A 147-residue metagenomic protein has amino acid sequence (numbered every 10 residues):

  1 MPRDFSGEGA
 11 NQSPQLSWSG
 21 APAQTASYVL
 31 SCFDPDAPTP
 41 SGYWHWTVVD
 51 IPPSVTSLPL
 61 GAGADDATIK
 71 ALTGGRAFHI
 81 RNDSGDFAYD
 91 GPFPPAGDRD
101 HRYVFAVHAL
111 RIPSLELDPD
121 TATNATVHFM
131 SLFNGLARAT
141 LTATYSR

Functional and structural regions predicted by a protein language model:
M1-R147: N-terminus-centered regions that define maturation/targeting leaders and the start of the first functional domain
